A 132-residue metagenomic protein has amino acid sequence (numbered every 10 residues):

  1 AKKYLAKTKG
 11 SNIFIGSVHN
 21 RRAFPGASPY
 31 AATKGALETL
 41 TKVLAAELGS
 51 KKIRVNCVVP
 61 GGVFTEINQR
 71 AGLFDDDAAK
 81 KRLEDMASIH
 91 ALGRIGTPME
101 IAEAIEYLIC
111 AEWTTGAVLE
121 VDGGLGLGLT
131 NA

Functional and structural regions predicted by a protein language model:
A1-K9, A111: A short helix-coil junction within the Rossmann-fold of NAD(P)-dependent oxidoreductases
K3, A46-S50: Alpha-helical segment proximal to the catalytic Tyr-Lys
S17: Residue(s) in the substrate-gating loop at a strand-loop-helix junction that position the organic substrate next
R21, V59-A71: Short, flexible catalytic-loop segment of classical short-chain dehydrogenase/reductase
R22-S28, S50-K51, G93: Active-site loop immediately N-terminal to the catalytic Tyr-X3-Lys motif of short-chain dehydrogenase/reductase
T33: Active-site helix of classical SDR
G49, R54, T115-G116: Short, small/polar-rich loop/turn modules that mediate ligand/substrate recognition or access, typified
R94-V121, G126: C-terminal substrate-recognition "lid" of short-chain dehydrogenase/reductases
